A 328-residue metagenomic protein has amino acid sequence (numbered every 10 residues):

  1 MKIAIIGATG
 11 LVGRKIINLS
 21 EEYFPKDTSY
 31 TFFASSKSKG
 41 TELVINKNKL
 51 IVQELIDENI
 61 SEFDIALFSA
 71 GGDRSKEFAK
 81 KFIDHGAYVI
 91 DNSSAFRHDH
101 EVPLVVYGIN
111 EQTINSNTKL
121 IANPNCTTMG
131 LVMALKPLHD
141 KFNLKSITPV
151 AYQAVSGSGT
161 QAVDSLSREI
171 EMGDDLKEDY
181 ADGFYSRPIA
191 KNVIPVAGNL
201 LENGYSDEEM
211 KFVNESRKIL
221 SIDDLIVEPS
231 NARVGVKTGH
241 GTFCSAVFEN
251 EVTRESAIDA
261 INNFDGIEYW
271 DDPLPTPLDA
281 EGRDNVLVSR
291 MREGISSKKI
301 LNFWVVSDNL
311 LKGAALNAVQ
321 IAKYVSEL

Functional and structural regions predicted by a protein language model:
M1-I189, I226, T276, A280 (+5 more regions): N-terminal Rossmann-like NAD(P) cofactor-binding subdomain of oxidoreductases, focused on the glycine-rich
I17, V213-R217, I258, N262: Generic solvent-exposed, charged/amphipathic alpha-helical segments that serve as macromolecular interface scaffolds
S36-S38, C126-T127, A151-S158, V193-L200 (+2 more regions): Glycine-rich beta-alpha junction loops
I121-G130, G204-V213, L310-N317: A glycine-rich, Thr/Ser-enriched phosphate-binding loop motif common to dinucleotide/cofactor-binding enzymes
S186, A190-V236: Oxyanion-binding "anion nests"
L225-L328: C-terminal active-site/capping subdomain that shapes the small-molecule cofactor and substrate pocket of enzyme
